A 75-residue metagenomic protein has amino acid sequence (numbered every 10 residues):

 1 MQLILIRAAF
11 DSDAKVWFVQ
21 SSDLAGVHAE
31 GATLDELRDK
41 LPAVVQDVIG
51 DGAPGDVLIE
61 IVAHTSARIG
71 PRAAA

Functional and structural regions predicted by a protein language model:
M1-R7, S12, D35-A75: Short, charged, surface-exposed hinge/linker loops at domain edges that act as mobile lids or interdomain connectors
I4, D23-A25: Short amphipathic alpha-helical segments
A9-S22: Short aromatic-glycine-(Arg/Gly/Cys) micro-motifs in beta-strand/loop hairpins
A25-E36: A short, exposed loop/beta-hairpin motif centered on an aromatic-Gly-Thr core
